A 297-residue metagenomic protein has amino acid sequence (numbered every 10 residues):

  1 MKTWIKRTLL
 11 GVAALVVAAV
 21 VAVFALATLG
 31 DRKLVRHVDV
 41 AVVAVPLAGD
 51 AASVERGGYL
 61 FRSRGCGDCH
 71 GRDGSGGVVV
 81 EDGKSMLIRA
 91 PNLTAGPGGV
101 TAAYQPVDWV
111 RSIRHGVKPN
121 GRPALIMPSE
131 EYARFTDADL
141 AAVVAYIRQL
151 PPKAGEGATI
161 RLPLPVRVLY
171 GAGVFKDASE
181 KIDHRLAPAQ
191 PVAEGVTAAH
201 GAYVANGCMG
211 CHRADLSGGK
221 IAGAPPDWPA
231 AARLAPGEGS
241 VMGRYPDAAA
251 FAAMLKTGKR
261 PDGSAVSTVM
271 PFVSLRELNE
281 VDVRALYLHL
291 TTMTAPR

Functional and structural regions predicted by a protein language model:
K2-H37: N-terminal type II signal-anchor transmembrane helix that functions as the membrane-insertion/stop-transfer segment
A14-F24, D139-A198, H289: Extended surface/linker regions that mediate inter-domain or inter-protein docking in multi-component redox
F24, D31, Q105-R114, K118 (+3 more regions): C-terminal capping alpha-helices of c-type cytochrome domains
H37-R62, G171-A205, S240: Electrostatic cytochrome c docking/interface patches
V40-L47, D73-P106, P123-T136, L164-A172 (+2 more regions): Gly/Gly-Pro-rich "capping" loops immediately C-terminal to redox-active cysteine motifs in periplasmic/lumenal
V54, G121, I126, A145 (+8 more regions): Interaction-mediating elements
G57, S63-R72, V143, G201 (+3 more regions): The canonical Cys-X-X-Cys-His
C69-S75, R114-H115, P128, R148-Q149 (+2 more regions): Detector for the c-type heme attachment site
